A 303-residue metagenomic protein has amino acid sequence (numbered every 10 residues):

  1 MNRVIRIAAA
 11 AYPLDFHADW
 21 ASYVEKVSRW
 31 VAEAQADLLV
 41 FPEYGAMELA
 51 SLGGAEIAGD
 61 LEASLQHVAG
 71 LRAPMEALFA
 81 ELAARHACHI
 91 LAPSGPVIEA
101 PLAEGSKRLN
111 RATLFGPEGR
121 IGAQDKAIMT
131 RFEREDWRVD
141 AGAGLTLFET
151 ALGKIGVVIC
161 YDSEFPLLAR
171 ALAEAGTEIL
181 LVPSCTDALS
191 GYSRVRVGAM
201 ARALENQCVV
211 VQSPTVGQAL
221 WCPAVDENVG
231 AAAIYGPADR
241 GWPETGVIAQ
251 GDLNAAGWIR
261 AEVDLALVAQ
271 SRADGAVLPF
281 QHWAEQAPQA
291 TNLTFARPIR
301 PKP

Functional and structural regions predicted by a protein language model:
M1-L38, M47, L181: N-terminal active-site segment of His-dependent metallophosphoesterases
I7-F16, G59-H67, G153-I155, E178-D187: Short, basic, glycine/proline-bearing loop/turn elements
A11-P13, P42, D125, P214: Residue-level recognition of beta-strand->loop/alpha-helix junctions
E25-P117, D187-A201: Cys-nucleophile CN-hydrolase/nitrilase-fold catalytic domain and related Cys-dependent amidase chemistry that acts on
L39, G153-I159, L181, V210-V211: Short hydrophobic-aromatic micro-motifs
A69-L91, E164-A256: CN hydrolase (nitrilase-like) catalytic-core segments centered on the catalytic cysteine and neighboring Lys/Glu
A100-E178, A188-A201, V277: Active-site catalytic loop in hydrolytic enzyme cores
V216-P303: C-terminal beta-strand edge segments of enzyme domains
